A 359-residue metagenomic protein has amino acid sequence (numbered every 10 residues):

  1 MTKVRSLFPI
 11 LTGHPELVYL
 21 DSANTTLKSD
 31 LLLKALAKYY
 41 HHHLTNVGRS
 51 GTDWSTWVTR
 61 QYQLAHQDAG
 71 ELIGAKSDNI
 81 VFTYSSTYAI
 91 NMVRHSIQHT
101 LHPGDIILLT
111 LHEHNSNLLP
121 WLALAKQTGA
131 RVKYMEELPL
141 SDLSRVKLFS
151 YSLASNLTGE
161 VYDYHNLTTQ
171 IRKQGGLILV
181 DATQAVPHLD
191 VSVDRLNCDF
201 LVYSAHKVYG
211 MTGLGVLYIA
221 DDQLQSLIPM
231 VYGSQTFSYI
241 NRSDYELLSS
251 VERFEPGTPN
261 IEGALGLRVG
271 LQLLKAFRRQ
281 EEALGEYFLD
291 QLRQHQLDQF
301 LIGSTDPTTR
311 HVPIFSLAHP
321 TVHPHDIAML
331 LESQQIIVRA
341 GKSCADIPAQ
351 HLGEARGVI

Functional and structural regions predicted by a protein language model:
M1-I359: Pyridoxal 5′-phosphate
